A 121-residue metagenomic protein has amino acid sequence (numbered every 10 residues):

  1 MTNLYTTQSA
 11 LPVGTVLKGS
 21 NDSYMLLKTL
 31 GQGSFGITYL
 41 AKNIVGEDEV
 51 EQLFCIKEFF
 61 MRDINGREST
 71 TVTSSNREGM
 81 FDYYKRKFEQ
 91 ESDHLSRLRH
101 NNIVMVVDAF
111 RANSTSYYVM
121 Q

Functional and structural regions predicted by a protein language model:
M1-G19: Juxta-kinase regulatory segment immediately upstream of eukaryotic protein kinase catalytic domains
L27-S34, T38: Protein kinase glycine-rich loop
G31, Q90, R99-N102: Flexible N-lobe loop architecture of eukaryotic-like protein kinase catalytic domains
L40, E49-S75: Glycine-rich ATP phosphate-binding loop
V45-Q52, N113: Short, solvent-exposed loop/turn segments that connect beta-strands within catalytic domains and beta-strand-rich
E68-R97: AlphaC helix of the eukaryotic protein kinase fold
V104, N113-Q121: A conserved loop-to-beta-strand element in the N-lobe of protein kinase catalytic cores that borders the ATP-binding
A109: Activation-segment/catalytic-loop signature of the eukaryotic protein kinase fold
